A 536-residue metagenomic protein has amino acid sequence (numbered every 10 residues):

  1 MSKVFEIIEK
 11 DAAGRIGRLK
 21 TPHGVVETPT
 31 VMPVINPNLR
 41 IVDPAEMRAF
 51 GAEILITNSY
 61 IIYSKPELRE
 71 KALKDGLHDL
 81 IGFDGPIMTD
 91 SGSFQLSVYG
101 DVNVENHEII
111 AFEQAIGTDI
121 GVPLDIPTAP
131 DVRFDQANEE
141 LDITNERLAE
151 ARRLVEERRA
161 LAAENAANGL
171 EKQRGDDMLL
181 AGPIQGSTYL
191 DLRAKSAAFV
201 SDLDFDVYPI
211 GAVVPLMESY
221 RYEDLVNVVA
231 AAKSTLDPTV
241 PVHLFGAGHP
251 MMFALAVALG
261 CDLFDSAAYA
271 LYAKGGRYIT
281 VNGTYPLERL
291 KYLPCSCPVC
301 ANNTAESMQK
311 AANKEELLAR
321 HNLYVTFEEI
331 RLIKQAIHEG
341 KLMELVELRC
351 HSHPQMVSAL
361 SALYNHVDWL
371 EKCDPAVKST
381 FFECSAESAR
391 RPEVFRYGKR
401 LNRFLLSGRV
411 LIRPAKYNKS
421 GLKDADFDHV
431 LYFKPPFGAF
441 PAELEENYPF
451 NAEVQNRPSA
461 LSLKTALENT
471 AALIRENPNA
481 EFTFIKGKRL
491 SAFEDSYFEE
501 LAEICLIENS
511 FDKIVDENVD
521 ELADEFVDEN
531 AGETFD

Functional and structural regions predicted by a protein language model:
M1-K172, F382-E476, K488-D512, F535-D536: Non-catalytic, usually N-terminal nucleic-acid engagement modules in DNA/RNA processing proteins
E53, D119, D206, D262 (+1 more regions): Conserved acidic residues
G121-L124, I210, F482-I485: Short beta-strand segments at enzyme active-site cores
D142, L154, R158-L170, G175-C300: Glycine-rich phosphate/ribose-binding loops and adjacent secondary-structure elements that form binding surfaces
A267-S358: Gly/Ser/Thr/Ala-enriched C-terminal appendages of enzymes
M356, L360-R396: Flexible, glycine-rich loop/tail regions that form catalytic "lids" or insertion modules at the edges of active sites
